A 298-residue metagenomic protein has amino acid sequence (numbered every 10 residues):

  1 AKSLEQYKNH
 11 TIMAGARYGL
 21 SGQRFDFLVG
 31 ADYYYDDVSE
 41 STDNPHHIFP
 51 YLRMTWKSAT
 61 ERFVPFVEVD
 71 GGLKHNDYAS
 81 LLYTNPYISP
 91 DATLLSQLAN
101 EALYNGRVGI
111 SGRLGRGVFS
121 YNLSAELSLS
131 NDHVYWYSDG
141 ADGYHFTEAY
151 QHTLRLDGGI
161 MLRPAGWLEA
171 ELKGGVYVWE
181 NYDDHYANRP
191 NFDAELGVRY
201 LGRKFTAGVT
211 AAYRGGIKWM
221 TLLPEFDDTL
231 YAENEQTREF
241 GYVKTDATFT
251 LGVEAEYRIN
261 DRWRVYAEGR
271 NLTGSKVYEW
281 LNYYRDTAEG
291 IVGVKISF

Functional and structural regions predicted by a protein language model:
A1-Q23: Outer-membrane beta-barrel transmembrane domain signature of Gram-negative proteins, especially the mid-to-C-terminal
Y7, D26, G30-Y34, S39-F298: Exposed, low-structure sequence patches enriched in small/polar residues
